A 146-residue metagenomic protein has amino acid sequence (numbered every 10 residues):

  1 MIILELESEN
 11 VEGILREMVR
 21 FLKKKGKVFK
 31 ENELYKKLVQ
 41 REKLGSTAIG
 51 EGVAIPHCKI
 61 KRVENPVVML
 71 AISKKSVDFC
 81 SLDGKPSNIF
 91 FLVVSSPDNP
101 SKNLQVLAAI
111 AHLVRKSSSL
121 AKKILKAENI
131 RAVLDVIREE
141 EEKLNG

Functional and structural regions predicted by a protein language model:
M1-G146: Cytosolic covalent-transfer regions centered on His/Cys nucleophiles that carry phosphoryl or persulfide groups
